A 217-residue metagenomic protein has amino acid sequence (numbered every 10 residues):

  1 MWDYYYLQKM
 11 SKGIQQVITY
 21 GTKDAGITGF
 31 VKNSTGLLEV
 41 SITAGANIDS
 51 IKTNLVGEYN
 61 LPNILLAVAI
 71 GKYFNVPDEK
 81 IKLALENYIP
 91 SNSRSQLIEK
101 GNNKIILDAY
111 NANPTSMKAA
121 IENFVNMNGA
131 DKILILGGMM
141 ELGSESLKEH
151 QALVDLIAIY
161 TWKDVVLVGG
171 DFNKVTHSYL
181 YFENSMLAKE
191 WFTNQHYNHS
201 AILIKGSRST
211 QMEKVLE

Functional and structural regions predicted by a protein language model:
M1-K104, G129-A130, D155-A158, W162-D164 (+3 more regions): Acidic, Mg2+-coordinating active-site environments of NTP-dependent enzymes
M1-Y4, I64, A109-A112, M139 (+2 more regions): Generic detector of well-ordered alpha-helical packing
K9-K12, K118-A119, L147-K148, H177-L180 (+2 more regions): Short amphipathic alpha-helical segments
L61-P62, P114-M117, Q211-E213: Short glycine/serine/threonine-rich phosphate/pyrophosphate-binding segments that cradle anionic phosphate groups
S91, A109-L180: Active-site beta-alpha connecting loops in nucleotide-dependent enzymes
K104-L107, I133-L134, A201: Hydrophobic "anchor" residues on beta-strands that sit immediately upstream of conserved functional sites
S185-W191: A short, well-structured juxtamembrane/interface segment
H196-E217: A glycine-rich beta-strand to alpha-helix segment that forms a phosphate/ribose-binding loop at ligand/cofactor sites
